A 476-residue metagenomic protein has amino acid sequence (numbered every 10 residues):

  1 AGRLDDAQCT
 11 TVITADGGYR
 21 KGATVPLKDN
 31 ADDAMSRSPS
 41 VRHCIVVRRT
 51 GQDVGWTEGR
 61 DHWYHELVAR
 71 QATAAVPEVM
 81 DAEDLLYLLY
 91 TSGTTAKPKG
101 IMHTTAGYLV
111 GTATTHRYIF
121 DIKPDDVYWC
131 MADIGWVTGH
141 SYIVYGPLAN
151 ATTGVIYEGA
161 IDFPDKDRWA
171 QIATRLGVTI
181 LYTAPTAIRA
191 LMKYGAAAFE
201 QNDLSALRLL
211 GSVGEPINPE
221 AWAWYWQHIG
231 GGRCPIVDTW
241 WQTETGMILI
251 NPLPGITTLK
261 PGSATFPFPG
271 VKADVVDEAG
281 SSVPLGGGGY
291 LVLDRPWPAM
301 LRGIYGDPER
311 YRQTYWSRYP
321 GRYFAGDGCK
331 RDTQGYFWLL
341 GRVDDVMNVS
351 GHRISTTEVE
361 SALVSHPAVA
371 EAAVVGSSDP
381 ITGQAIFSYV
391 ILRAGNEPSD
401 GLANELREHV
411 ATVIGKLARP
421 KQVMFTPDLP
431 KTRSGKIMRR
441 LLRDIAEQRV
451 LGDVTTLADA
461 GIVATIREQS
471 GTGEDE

Functional and structural regions predicted by a protein language model:
A1-D16, A31, T174, L181 (+10 more regions): AMP-binding/adenylate-forming catalytic core of the ANL superfamily
A1-D5, D16-L27, G107, D133 (+2 more regions): ATP-dependent adenylate-forming carboxylate-activation enzymes
A1-E66, L176-G177, A184-P185: Structural core segment of the AMP-binding/adenylate-forming
C44-V46, T57-Y90, K97, G107 (+2 more regions): Conserved pre-ATP/AMP-binding loop-to-beta segment of ANL
H65, T179-T183, M192-L259, K272: Gly/Ser/Thr-rich phosphate-binding loop
L85, T91-T94, H116, Y128 (+8 more regions): Conserved S/T- and glycine-rich ATP-binding loop of Class I adenylate-forming
L109-V127, V137-I180, K193-A196: Conserved AMP-binding/adenylation subdomain of ANL enzymes
F266-G270, S281-Y315, I354, V450-L451: Conserved ATP/PPi-binding loop(s) of AMP-dependent carboxylate-activating enzymes
